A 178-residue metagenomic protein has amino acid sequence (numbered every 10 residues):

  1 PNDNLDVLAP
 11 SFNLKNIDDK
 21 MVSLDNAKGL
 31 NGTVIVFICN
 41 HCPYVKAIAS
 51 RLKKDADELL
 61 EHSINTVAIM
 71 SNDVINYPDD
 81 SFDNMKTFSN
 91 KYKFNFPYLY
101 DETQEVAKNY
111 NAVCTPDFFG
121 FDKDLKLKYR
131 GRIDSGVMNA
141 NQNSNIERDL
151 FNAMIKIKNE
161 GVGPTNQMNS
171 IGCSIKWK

Functional and structural regions predicted by a protein language model:
P1-L30, R132-K178: Non-globular targeting/processing and membrane-anchoring segments
A9-P10, T33, T115-P116: Short loop/turn microsegments at loop-to-beta-strand junctions
D25-K46, L52, M154: Short active-site neighborhood of thiol/selenol oxidoreductases, capturing the structured segment around
C39-A49, F118, C173-W177: Short, thiol/selenol-centered motifs that function as redox-active sites or metal-ligating centers
A47-K91, E105-K108: Structural microenvironment flanking redox-active thiols in thiol-disulfide oxidoreductases
K86-D122, K128: Short, internal strand/loop/helix patches that form the active-site neighborhood or redox-interaction surface
